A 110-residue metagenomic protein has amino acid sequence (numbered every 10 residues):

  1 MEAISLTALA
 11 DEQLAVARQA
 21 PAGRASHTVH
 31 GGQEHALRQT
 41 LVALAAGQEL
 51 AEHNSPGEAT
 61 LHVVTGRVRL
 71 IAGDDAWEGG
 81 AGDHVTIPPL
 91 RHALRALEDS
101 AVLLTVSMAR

Functional and structural regions predicted by a protein language model:
M1-A36, I71: A short, N-terminal "cap"/entry segment at the start of jelly-roll beta-barrel domains of the cupin/DSBH fold
G23-S26, R38-S55: Conserved short histidine dyad/triad with adjacent acidic residue
L50-E52, L70-I71, G79, H92-L97: Short beta-strand His + acidic residue motifs that chelate non-heme Fe in jelly-roll/DSBH and cupin folds
G57-G73: Glycine- and acidic-residue-biased ligand/ion/polar-headgroup-sensing regions
V64-T65, G80-A81, E98: A cytosolic small-molecule/anion-sensing beta-strand core signal
G73-P89: Short acidic-glycine-tyrosine-enriched beta hairpin
P89-R110: Ligand-binding loop in jelly-roll beta-barrel domains
